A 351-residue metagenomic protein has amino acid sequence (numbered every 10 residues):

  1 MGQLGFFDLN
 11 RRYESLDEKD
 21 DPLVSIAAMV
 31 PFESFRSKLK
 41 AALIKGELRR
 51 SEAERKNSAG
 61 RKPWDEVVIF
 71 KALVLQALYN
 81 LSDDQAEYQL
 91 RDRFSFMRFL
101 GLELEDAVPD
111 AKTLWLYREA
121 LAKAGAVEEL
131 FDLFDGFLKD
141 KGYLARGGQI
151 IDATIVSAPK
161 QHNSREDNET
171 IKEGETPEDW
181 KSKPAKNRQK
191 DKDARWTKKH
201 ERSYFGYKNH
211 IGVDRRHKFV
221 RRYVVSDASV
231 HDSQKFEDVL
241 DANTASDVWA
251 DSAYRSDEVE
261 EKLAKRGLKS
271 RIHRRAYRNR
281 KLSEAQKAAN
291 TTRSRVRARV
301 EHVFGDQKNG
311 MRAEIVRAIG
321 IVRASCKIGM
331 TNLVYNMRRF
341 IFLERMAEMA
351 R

Functional and structural regions predicted by a protein language model:
M1-I44, L343-R351: Charged, often Cys/His-bearing segments associated with DNA-binding zinc-finger transcription factors
V24-V74, L78, T113: Basic, short loop/linker segments at the boundary and entry of helix-turn-helix/winged-helix-like folds
P31, G60-V67, D106-D110, T292 (+2 more regions): Secondary-structure capping and boundary motifs in well-ordered enzyme cores
A59-W64, W249-E258, A276-R278: Acidic, metal-coordinating catalytic cores used for nucleic-acid/nucleotide bond scission and strand-transfer chemistry
D84, Y88-R91, G101-E105, P109-A264: Polybasic low-complexity intrinsically disordered regions
M97-L116, S270-I272, R278-Q286: Phosphate-backbone recognition surface of nucleic-acid-processing proteins
V248, R266-R274: Short hydrophobic/aromatic-enriched beta-strand-loop microsegments
R266, Q286-R351: Basic, amphipathic alpha-helical segments enriched in Lys/Arg and hydrophobic/aromatic residues
